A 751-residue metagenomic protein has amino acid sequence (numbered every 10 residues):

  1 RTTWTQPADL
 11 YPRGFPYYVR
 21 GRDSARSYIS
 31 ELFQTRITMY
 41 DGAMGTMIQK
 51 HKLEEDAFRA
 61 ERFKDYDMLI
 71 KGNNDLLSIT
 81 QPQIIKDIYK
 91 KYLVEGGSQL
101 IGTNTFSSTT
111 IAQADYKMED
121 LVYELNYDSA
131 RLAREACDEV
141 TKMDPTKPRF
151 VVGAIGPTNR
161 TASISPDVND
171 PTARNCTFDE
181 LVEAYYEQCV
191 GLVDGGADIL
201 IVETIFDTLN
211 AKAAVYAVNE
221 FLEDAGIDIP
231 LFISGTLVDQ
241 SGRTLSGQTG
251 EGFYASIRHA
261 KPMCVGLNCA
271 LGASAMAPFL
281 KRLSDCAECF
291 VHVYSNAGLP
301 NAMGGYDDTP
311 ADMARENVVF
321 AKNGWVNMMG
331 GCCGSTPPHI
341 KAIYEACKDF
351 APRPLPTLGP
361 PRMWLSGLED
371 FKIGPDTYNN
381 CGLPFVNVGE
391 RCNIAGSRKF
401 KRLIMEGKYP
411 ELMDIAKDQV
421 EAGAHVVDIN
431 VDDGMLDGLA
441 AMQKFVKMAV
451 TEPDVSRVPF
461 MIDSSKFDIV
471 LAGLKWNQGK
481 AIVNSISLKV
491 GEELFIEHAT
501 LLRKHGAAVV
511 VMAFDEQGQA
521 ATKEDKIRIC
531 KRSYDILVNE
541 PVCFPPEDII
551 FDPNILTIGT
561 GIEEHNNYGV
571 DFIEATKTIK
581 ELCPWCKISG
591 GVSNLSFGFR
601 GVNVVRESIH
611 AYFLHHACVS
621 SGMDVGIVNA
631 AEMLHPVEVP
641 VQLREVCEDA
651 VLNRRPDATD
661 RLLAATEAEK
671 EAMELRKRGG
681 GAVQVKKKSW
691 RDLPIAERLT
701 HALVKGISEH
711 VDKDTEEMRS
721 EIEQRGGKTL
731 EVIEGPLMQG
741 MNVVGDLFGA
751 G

Functional and structural regions predicted by a protein language model:
R1-A750: Domain-level signal for soluble alpha/beta catalytic cores
